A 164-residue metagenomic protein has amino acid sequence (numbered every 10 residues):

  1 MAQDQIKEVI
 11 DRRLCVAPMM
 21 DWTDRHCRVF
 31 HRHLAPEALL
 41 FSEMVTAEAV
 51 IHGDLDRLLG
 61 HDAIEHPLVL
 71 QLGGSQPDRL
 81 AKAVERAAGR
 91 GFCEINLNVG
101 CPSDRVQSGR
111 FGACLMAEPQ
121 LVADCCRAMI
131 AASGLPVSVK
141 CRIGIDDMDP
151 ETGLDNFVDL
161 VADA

Functional and structural regions predicted by a protein language model:
A2-Q5, M19-R90: Glycine-rich, positively charged N-terminal anion/phosphate-binding segment
R13-C15, L39-F41, P67-Q71, E94-N96 (+2 more regions): Structural preference for beta-strand elements that scaffold enzyme active sites
M20, L115-E118: Alpha-helix initiation/capping motif
H33, A81-I95, V99-F111, P119-A164: Alpha/beta enzyme core
L39-T46, V99, V106, L115: Long, contiguous hydrophobic alpha-helical segments, chiefly transmembrane helices and signal peptides
R57-H61, A113-L115, D155-F157: Short, hinge-like loop/turn segments at secondary-structure boundaries
G73, F111-M116: Core AdoMet radical
